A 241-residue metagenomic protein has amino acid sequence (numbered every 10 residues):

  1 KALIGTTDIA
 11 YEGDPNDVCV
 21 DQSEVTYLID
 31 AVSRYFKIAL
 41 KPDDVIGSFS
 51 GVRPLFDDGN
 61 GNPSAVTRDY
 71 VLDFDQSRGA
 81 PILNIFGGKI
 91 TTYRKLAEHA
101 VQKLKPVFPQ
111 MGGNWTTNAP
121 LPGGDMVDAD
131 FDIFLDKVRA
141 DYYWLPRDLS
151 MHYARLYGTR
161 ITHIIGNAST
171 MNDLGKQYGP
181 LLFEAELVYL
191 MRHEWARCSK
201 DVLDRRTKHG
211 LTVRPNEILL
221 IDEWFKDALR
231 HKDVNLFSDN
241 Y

Functional and structural regions predicted by a protein language model:
K1-I4, D8-H231: C-terminal catalytic lobe of FAD-dependent flavoproteins
T116-N118, V234-Y241: Short, flexible loop/turn segments with low-complexity composition
